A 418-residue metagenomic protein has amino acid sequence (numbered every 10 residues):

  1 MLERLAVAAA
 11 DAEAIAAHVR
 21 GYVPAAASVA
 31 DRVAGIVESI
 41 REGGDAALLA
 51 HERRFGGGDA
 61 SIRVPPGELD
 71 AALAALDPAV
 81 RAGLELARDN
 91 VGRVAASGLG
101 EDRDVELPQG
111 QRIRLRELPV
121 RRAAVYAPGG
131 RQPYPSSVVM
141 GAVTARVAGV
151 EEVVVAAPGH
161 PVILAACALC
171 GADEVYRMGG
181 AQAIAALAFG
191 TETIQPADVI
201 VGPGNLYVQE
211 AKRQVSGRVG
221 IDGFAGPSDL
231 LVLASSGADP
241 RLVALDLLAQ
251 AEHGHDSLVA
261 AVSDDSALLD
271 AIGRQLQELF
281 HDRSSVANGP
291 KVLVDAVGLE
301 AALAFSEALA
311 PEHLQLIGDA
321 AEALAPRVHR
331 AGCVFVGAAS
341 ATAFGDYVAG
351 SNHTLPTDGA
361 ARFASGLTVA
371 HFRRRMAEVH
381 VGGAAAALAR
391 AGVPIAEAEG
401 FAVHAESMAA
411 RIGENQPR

Functional and structural regions predicted by a protein language model:
M1-R121: N-terminal Rossmann-like NAD(P)+-binding subdomain of aldehyde/semialdehyde dehydrogenases
L2-A10, E174-G179, K291-G298: Short acidic-hydrophobic, aromatic-tinged amphipathic segments that line or gate anion-handling sites
V105-A166: Conserved small-residue-rich beta-alpha loop and adjacent elements that most often cradle the phosphate/pyrophosphate
S136, V147-P158, A234-L242, L248-E278: Glycine-rich phosphate/diphosphate-binding loop of Rossmann-like nucleotide-binding domains
G171-A260: Conserved NAD(P)+-binding/catalytic subdomain of aldehyde/semialdehyde dehydrogenases
A249, H253, A261-A331: A glycine- and small/hydrophobic-rich beta-loop-beta segment that serves as a flexible "lid/hinge" or phosphate-binding
E307-R418: C-terminal core of ALDH-fold dehydrogenases
